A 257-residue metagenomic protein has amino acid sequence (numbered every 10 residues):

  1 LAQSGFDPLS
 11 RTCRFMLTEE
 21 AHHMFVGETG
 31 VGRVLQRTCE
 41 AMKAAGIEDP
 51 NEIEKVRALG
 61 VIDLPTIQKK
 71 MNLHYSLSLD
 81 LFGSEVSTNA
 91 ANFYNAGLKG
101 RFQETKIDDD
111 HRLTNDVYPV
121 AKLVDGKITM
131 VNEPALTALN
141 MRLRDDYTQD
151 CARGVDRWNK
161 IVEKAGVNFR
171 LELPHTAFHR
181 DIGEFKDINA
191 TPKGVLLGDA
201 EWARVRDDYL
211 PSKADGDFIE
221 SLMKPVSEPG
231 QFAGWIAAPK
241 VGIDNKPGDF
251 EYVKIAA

Functional and structural regions predicted by a protein language model:
L1-S10: Helix-loop segments that flank and shape redox-cofactor active sites
T12-C13, N132: Short, flexible active-site loops
C13-V31: Alpha-helical transition-metal enzyme core signature, strongest for iron centers
G27-G30, V34, K69, L79: Acidic, Mg2+-coordinating active-site segments of isoprenoid diphosphate-utilizing enzymes
V34-K43: Short, glycine/acidic-rich hinge or "gate" loops at secondary-structure transitions that mediate conformational
K43-A257: Extended, helix-rich structural scaffolds rather than catalytic motifs
